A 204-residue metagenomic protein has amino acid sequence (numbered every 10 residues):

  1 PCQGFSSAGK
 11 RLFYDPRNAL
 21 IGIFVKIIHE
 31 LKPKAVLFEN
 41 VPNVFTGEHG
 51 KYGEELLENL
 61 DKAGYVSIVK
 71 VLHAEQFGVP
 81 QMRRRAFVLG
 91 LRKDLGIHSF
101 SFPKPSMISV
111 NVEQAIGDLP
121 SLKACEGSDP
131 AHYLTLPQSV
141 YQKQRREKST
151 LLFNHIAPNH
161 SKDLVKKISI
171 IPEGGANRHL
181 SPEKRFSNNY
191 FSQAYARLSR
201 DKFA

Functional and structural regions predicted by a protein language model:
P1, A8, E39, S67 (+3 more regions): Residue-level signal for pocket-adjacent positions within structured domains
P1, P33, P80, H98-M107: Proline-rich low-complexity regions
P1-Q3, N43, K93-D94: Short glycine-rich anion-binding loops that position phosphate/pyrophosphate groups of nucleotides and phosphorylated
S6-G9, E48: Conserved catalytic-core motifs of eukaryotic protein kinase domains, centered on the activation segment
G9-D15, K104: Short glycine-enriched, charge-decorated loop/helix-capping segments at active-site entrances that position
Y14-F24, H49-G53, L151, I170 (+1 more regions): Phosphate-binding glycine-rich loops and adjacent basic patches that engage nucleotide phosphates, nucleic-acid
R17-L91: Conserved Class I SAM-dependent methyltransferase catalytic core
N59, R85-A204: S-adenosyl-L-methionine-dependent DNA methyltransferase catalytic core
